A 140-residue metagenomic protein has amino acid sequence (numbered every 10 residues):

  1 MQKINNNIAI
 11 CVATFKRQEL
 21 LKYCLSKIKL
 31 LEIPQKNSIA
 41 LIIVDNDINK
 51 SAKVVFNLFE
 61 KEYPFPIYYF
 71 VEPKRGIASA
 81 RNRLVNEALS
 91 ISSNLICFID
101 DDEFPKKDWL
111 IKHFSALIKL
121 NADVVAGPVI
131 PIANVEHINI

Functional and structural regions predicted by a protein language model:
I8-L20, C24, L31, V44: A conserved hydrophobic helix/loop-capping motif in glycosyltransferases and polysaccharide synthases
K27-F70: Acidic donor-binding segment of Leloir-type glycosyltransferases
A52, I77, R81, W109: Conserved donor sugar-nucleotide recognition element shared by glycan-biosynthetic enzymes
F70-A78, R83, F104, I130: Short, acidic/glycine-rich phosphate-metal binding loop used to engage nucleotide
S79-L95: Active-site nucleotide-sugar/metal-binding loop of Leloir-type enzymes
S92-F104: Short beta-strand-to-loop acidic/aromatic patch adjacent to the donor-nucleotide binding site
D108-N139: Conserved donor NDP-sugar-binding/catalytic core segment of glycosyltransferases
